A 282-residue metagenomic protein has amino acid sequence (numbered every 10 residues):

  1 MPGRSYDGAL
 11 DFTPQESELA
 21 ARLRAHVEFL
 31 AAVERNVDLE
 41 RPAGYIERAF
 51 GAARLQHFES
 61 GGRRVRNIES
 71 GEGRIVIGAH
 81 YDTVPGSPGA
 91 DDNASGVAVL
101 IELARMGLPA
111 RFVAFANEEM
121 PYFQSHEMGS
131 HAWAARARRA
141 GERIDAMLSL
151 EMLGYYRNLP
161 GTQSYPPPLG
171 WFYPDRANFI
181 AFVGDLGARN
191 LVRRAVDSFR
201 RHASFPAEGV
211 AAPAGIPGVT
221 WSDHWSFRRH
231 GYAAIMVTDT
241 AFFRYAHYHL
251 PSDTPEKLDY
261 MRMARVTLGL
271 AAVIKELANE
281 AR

Functional and structural regions predicted by a protein language model:
M1-L10: Membrane-interface motif at the C-terminal end of an N-terminal transmembrane signal
A9-E18, F29-R41, Q56-F58, T83-N93 (+4 more regions): Second-shell loop/turn segments in exported
L19-V27, D38, P42-I46, N93-V99 (+5 more regions): Stable alpha-helical elements in mature extracytoplasmic
R22-E72, E208-V210: A non-catalytic alpha/beta surface segment that caps or lines the substrate-entry region of metallo-dependent hydrolase
E28-R35, E47, G51, A104-L108 (+5 more regions): Sec-exported extracytoplasmic/periplasmic mature domains
Q56-F58, S70-G73, G78-D82, V113-E118 (+3 more regions): Active-site-proximal beta-strand/loop segments in catalytic clefts of secreted hydrolases
V84-R193, I216-V219: Acidic/histidine-rich catalytic neighborhood of metal-dependent amide-processing enzymes
A146, R157-R282: Active-site-adjacent substrate-binding region of metalloamidase/peptidase-like peptide-processing proteins
